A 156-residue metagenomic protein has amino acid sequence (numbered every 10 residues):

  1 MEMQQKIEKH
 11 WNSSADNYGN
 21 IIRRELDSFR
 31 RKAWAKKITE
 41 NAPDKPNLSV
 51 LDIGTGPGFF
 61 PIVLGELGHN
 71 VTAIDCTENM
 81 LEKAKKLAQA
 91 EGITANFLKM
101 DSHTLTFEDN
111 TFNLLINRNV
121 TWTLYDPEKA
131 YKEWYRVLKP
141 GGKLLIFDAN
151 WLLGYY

Functional and structural regions predicted by a protein language model:
M1-K45, F59-V63: Conserved class I S-adenosyl-L-methionine
L51-I53, P57-T104: Class I SAM-dependent methyltransferase SAM/SAH-binding core
V71, L144-L145: A short hydrophobic/small-residue beta-strand
N79, L124-K129, G154: Short N-terminal helix/helix-N-cap motif within the alpha/beta-hydrolase-1
H103-L114: A short acidic, Gly/Pro-enriched loop at the edge of an enzyme's catalytic core that lines a small-molecule cofactor
L114-D126: A short SAM/SAH-binding and catalytic strip from SAM-dependent methyltransferases
E128-P140: A short glycine-rich, Lys/Arg-flanked "PGG" loop and its adjoining helix->strand segment in the class I
L145-Y156: Conserved class I S-adenosyl-L-methionine
